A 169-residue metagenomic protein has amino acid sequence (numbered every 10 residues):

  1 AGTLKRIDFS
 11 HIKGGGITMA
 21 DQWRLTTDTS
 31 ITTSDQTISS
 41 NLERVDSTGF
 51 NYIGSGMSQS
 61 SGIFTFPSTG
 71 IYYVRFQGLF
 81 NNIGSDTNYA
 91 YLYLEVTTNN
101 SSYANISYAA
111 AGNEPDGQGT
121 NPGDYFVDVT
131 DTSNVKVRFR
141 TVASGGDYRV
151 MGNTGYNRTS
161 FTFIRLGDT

Functional and structural regions predicted by a protein language model:
G2-G15: Short, surface-exposed terminal/edge motifs of secreted or surface/virion proteins that either
G14-T169: Extracellular jelly-roll beta-sandwich "head" domains, especially the C-terminal globular C1q domain
